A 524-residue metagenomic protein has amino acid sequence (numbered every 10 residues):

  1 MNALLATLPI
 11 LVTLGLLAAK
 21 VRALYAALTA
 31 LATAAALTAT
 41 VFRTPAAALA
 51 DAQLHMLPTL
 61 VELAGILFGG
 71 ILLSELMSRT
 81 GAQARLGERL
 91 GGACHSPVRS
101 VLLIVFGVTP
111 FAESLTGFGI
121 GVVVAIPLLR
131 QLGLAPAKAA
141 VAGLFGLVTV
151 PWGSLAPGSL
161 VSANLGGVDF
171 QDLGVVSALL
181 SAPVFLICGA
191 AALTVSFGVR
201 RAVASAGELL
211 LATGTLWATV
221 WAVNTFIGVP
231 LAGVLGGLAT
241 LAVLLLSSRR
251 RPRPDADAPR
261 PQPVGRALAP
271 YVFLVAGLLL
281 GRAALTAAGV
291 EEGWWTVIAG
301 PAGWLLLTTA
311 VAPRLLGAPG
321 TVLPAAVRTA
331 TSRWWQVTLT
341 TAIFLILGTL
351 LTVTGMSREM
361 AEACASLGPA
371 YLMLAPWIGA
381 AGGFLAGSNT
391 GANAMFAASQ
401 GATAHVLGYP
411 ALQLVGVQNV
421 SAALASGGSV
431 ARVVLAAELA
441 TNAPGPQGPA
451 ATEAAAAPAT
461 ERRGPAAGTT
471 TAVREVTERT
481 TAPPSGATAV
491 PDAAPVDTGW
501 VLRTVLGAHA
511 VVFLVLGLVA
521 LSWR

Functional and structural regions predicted by a protein language model:
M1-L5, V12-A48, F68-G81, L244-R253 (+3 more regions): Structural signal for alpha-helical transmembrane segments and their membrane-water exit/capping regions in multi-pass
M1-N2, V21-A23, A50-V61, Q171-S177 (+5 more regions): Interfacial loop-to-helix junctions that mark the boundaries of transmembrane helices in multi-pass membrane
A3, P58-L63, L90-I104, L132-K138 (+3 more regions): Membrane-interfacial loop-to-helix junctions in multi-pass transporters
E62-L63, S74-A82, F111-V123, T149-A156 (+3 more regions): Short helix-coil transition sites and intra-membrane helix breaks within transmembrane domains of multi-pass
S96-P127, A137, L339-I346, G368-S399: Hydrophobic alpha-helical transmembrane segments of multi-pass integral membrane proteins, predominantly secondary
V98-P110, A135-W152, D172-F185, G189 (+2 more regions): Alpha-helical transmembrane segments of multi-pass membrane proteins
K138-L246, P410, V433-A467, A472 (+1 more regions): Membrane-core helix-loop-helix motifs of multi-pass transport proteins
P254-G382, A386: Transmembrane helical segments that form the transport core of multi-pass membrane transport proteins
